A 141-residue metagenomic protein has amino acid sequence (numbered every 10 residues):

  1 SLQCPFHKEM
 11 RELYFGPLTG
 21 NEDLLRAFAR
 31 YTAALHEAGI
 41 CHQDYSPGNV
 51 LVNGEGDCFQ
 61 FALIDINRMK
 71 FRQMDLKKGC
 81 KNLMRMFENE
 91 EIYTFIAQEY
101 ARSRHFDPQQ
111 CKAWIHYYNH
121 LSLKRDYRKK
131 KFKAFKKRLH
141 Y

Functional and structural regions predicted by a protein language model:
S1-L24: Conserved structural core of kinase catalytic domains
C4-P5, G54-D57, E91: Short loop segments at secondary-structure junctions
T32-I40: Protein kinase catalytic-loop region centered on the HRD/HxD motif
I40-P47: Catalytic-loop of the protein kinase fold
D44, G54, K70-R72: Activation segment
N49-L63: Conserved protein kinase catalytic/activation segment
F59-K137: C-lobe/activation-segment region of protein kinase-like
